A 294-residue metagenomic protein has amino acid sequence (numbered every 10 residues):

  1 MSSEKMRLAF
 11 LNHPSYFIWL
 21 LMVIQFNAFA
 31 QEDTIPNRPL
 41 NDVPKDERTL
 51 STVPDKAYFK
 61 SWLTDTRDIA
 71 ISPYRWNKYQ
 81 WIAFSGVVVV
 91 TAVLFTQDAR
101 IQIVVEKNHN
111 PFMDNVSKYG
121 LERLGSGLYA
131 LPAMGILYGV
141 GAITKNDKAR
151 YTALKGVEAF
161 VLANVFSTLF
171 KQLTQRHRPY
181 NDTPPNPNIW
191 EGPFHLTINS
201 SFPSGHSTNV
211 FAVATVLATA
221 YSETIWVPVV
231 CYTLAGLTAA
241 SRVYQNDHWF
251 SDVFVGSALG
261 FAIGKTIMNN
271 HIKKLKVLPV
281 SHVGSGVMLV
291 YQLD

Functional and structural regions predicted by a protein language model:
M1-T34: Bacterial Sec-dependent N-terminal signal peptides
N27-L124, A130, I136-I143, Q172-L173 (+3 more regions): N-terminal targeting leaders of membrane proteins
V87, K155-F160, V253, S257: Alpha-helical transmembrane segments of multi-pass membrane proteins, especially transporters and channels
V90, L94, L162-S167, K171 (+2 more regions): Alpha-helical transmembrane segments of multipass membrane proteins
D98, V140, F166, F170 (+3 more regions): Alpha-helical membrane-inserting segments
A142-F166, P228: Interfacial segments of alpha-helical transmembrane regions
V161-H177, Q245, S251: Hydrophobic alpha-helical transmembrane segments of integral membrane proteins
T183-D294: Membrane-embedded catalytic cores of phosphoryl/pyrophosphoryl-handling enzymes
